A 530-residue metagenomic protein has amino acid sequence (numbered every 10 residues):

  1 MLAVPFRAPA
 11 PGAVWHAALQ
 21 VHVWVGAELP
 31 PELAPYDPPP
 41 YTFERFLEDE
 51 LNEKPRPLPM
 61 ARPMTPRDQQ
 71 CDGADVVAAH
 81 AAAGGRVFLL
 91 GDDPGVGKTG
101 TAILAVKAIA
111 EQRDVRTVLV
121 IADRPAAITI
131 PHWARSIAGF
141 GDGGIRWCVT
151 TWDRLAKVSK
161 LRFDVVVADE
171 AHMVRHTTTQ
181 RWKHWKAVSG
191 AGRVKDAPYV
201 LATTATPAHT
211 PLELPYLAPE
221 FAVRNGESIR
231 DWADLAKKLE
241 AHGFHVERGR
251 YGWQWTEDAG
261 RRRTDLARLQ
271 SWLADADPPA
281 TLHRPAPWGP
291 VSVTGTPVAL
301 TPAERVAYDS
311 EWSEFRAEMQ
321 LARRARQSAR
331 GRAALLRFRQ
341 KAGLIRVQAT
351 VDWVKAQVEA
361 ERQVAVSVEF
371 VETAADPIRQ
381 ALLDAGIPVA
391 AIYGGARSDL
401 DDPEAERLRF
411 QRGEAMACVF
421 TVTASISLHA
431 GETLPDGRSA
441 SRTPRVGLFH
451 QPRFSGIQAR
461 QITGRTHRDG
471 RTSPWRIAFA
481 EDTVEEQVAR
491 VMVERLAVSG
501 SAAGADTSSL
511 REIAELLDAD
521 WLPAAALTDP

Functional and structural regions predicted by a protein language model:
M1-P57: Accessory DNA-engaging acidic/polar modules
E48-L89: Conserved pre-motif I regulatory segment
G85-A105: Walker A/P-loop
T99-V106, D114-I137, P207-E213, E369-A375: Conserved Walker A/P-loop ATP-binding site and its immediately adjacent core in helicase/helicase-like ATPase domains
P125, T150-K157, R175-T178, E369-E372 (+2 more regions): Conserved helicase motor
T150-R162, R175, T179-P198, A202-A205 (+2 more regions): Inter-lobe coupling linker of SF2 helicases/translocases
A375, P388-A489, R495: Conserved RecA-like P-loop NTPase helicase motor core
P474-P530: Non-catalytic, charged low-complexity extensions flanking SF2 helicase motor domains
